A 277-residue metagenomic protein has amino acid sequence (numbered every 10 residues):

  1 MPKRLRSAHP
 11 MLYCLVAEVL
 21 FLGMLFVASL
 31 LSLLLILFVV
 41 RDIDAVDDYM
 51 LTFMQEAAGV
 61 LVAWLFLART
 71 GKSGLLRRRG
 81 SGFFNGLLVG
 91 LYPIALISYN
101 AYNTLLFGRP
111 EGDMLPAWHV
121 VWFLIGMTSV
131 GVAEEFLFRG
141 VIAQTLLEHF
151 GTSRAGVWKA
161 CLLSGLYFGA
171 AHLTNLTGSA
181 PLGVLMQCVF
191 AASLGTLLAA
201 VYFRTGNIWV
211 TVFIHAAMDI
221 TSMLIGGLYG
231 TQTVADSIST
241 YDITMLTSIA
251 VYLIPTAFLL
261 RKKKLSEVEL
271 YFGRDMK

Functional and structural regions predicted by a protein language model:
M1-A8: Short, Lys/Arg-rich, polar N-terminal cytosolic tail immediately upstream of the first transmembrane signal-anchor
H9, D42-A58, T152-S164, N207 (+2 more regions): Membrane-interface starts of transmembrane alpha-helices
L15-R69, G82-P93, A117-W122, G126 (+1 more regions): Alpha-helical transmembrane segments in multi-pass membrane proteins
L22-S29, I94-Y102, G165-T174, A216-G227: Aromatic-anchored segments of alpha-helical transmembrane domains
W64-S73, A101-T104, F203, I254-K264: Structural signal for the C-terminal ends of transmembrane alpha-helices and the immediately following loop
F136-L163, A200-N207: Membrane-interface helix/loop boundary segments of multi-pass membrane proteins
V184-Y241: Functionally important transmembrane alpha-helices
A216-K277: C-terminal membrane module of polytopic membrane proteins
